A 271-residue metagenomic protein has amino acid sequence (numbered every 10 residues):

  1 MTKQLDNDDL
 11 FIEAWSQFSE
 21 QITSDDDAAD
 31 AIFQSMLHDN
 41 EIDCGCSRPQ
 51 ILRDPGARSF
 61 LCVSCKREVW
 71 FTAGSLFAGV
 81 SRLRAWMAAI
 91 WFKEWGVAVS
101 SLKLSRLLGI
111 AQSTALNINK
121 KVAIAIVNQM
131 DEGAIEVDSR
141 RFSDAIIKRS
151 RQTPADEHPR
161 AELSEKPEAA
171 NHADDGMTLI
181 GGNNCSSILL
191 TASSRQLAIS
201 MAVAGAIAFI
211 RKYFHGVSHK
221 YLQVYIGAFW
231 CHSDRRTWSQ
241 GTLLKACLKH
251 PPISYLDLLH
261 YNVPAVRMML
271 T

Functional and structural regions predicted by a protein language model:
M1-T271: Residue-level recognition of single "structural anchor" positions that define or cap local secondary structure
